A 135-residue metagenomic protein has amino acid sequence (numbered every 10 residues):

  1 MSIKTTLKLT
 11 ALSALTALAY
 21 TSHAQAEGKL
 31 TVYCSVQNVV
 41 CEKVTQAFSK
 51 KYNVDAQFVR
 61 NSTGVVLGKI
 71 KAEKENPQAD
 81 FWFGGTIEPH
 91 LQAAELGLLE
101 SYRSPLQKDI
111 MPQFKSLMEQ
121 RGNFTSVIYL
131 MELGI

Functional and structural regions predicted by a protein language model:
M1-A11: Bacterial N-terminal signal peptides that target proteins for export
S13-T16, E88: Short, linear, compositionally biased motifs with a strong N-terminal bias
T16-A24: C-terminal segment of classical bacterial N-terminal signal peptides
S22-H23, K71-A72, T125: Short, flexible, glycine/charge-rich loop motifs used to bind or transfer phosphoryl groups or to couple energy/partner
A26-Q92: Early extracytoplasmic/lumenal segment of secretory-pathway proteins
T31, G134-I135: Residues embedded in well-ordered beta-strands
P77-W82, E100-G134: A structural signal for short loop-to-beta-strand junctions that line the ligand-binding cleft of periplasmic/secreted
